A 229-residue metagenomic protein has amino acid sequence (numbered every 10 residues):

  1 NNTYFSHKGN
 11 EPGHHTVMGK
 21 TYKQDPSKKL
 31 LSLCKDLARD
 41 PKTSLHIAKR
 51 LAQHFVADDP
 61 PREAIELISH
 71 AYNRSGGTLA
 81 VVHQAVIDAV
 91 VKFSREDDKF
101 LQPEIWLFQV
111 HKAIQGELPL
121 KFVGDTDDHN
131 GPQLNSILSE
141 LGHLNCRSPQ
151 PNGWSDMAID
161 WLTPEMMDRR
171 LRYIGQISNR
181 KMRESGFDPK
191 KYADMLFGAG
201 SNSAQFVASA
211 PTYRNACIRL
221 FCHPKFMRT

Functional and structural regions predicted by a protein language model:
N1-D58: Non-catalytic, conformational "gating/processing" segments within enzyme and secreted inhibitor domains
D40, S44, A48-S75, H83-T229: Flexible, low-complexity segments enriched for small/polar residues
A80: Conserved active-site loop region of the serine DD-peptidase/beta-lactamase
